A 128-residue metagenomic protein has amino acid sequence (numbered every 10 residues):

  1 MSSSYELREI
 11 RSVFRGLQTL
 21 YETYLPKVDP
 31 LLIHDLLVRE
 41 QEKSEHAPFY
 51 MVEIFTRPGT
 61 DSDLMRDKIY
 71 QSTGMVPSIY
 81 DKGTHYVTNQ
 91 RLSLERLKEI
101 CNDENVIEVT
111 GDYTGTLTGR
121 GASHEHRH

Functional and structural regions predicted by a protein language model:
M1-H128: Autoinhibitory N-terminal propeptides
